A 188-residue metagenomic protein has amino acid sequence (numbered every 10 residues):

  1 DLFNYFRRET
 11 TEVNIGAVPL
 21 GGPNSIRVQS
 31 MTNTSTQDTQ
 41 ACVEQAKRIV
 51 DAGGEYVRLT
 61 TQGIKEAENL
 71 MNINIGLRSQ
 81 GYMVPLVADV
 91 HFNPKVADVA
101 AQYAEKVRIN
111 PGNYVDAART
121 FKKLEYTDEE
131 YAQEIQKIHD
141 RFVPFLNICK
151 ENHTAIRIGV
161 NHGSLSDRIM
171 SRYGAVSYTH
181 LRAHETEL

Functional and structural regions predicted by a protein language model:
D1-Q29: N-terminal amphipathic alpha-helix/helix-capping segment at the start of soluble metabolic enzymes
I26-A41, V87-A88, S171-Y178: Active-site mouth loops of central-metabolism enzymes
I26-S30, V57-L59, L86-V90, V107-I109 (+2 more regions): Hydrophobic faces of well-ordered beta-strands that scaffold small-molecule active sites in alpha/beta enzyme cores
G54-N74, N113-K122: Glycine-rich, proline-tolerant flexible connector loops at the mouths of alpha/beta enzymes
A67-L86, D140-I148: Alpha-helix-loop-beta-strand connector modules within alpha/beta enzyme cores
K95-Q102: Catalytic cores of alpha/beta
E105-R141, R168-Y178: Glycine-rich tight-turn/loop motif centered on a GG-T
H180-L188: Single conserved hydrophobic/aromatic residue that forms the stacking wall/gate of nucleotide- or nucleobase-binding
